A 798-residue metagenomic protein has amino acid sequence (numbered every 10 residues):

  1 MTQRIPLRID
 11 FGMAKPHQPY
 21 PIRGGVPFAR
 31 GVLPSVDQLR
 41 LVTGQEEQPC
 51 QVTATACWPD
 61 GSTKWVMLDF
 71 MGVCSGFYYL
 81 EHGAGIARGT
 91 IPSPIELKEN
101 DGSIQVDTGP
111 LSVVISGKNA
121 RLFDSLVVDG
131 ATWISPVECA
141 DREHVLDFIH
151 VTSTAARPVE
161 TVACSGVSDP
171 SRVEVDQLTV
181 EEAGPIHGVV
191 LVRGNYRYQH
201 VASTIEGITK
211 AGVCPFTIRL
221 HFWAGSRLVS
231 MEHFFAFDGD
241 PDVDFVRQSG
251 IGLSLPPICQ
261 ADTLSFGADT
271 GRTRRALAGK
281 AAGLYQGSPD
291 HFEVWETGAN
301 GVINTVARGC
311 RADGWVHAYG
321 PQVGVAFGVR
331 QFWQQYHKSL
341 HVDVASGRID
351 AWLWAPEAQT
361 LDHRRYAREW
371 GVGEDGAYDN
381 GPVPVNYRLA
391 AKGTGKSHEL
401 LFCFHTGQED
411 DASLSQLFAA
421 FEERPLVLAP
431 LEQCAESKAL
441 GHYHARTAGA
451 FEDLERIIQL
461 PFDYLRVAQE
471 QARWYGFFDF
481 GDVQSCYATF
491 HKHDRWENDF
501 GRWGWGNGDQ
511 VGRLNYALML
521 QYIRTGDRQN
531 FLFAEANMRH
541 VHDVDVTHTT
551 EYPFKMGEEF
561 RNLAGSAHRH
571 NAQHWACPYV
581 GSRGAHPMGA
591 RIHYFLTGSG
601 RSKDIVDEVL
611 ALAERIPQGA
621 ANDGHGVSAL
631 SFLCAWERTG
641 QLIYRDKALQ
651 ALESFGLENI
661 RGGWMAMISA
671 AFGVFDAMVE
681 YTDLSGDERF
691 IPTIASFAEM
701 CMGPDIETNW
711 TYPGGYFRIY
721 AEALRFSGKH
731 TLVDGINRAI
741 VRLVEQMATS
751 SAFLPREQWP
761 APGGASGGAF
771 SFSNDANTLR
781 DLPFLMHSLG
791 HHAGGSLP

Functional and structural regions predicted by a protein language model:
I9-D37, D242-P256: Surface-exposed beta-strand/loop patches in extracellular or lumenal glycoproteins
E47, T55-G76, D379-G395: A surface-exposed beta-strand-loop module
D101-E432, F480, C486-T489, G506-D509 (+3 more regions): Beta-strand/loop-rich accessory regions of lumenal/periplasmic or secreted enzymes, predominantly carbohydrate-active
F234-D238, L401-H405, L514-R528, D543 (+7 more regions): Well-ordered alpha-helical scaffold segments within catalytic/enzyme domains
D313, G347, P356, R364-N380 (+4 more regions): Substrate-binding groove/exosite segments of carbohydrate-active enzymes
V383-V385, L389, D499-V511, A567-R583 (+5 more regions): Solvent-exposed loop and edge beta-strand segments that line ligand/cofactor-binding and catalytic clefts
D410-L431, D453, L460, Q650-S654 (+1 more regions): Terminal, non-catalytic domain-edge segments
P425-L428, P461-R473, F533-T549, G600-A620 (+3 more regions): Long, well-ordered core segments of solenoidal/helical folds
